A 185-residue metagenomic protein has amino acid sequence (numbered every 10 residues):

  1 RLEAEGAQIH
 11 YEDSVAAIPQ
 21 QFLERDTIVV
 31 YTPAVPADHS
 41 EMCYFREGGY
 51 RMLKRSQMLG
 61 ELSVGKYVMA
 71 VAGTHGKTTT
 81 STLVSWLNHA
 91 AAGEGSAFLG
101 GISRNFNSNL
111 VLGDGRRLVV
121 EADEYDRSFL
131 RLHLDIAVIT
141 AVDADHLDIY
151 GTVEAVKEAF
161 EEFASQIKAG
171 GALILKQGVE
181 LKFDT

Functional and structural regions predicted by a protein language model:
R1, A7-Q8, Y50, G93: Short aromatic/hydrophobic-glycine micro-motifs
R1-A7, V120, R127: N-terminal glycine-/charge-rich "phosphate-binding" loop or analogous flexible N-terminal tail
E3-E24: Glycine-rich, highly charged phosphate/nucleotide-binding loops
A17-R25, P33-T185: Phosphate-binding loop of NTP-binding sites
